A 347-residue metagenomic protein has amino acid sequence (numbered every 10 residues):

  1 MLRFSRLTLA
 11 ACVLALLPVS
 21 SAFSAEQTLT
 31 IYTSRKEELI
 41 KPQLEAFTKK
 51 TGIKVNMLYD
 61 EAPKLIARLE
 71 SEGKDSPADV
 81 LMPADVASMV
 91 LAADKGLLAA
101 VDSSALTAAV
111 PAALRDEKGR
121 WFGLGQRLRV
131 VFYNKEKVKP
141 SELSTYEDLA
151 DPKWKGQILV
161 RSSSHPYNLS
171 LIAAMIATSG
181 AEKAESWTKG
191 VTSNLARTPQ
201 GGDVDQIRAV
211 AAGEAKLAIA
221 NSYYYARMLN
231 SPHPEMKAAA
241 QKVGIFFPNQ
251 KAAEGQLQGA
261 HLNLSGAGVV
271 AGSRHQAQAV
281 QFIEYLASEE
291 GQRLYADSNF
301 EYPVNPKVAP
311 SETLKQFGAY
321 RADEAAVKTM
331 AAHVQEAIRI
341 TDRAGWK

Functional and structural regions predicted by a protein language model:
T8-V19: Bacterial N-terminal signal peptides
A25-V90: Early extracytoplasmic/lumenal segment of secretory-pathway proteins
Y32-S34, E117-K118, Y133-K135, S141 (+3 more regions): Short beta-strand->loop
S76-L81, A99-Y133, E147, Q157-V160 (+1 more regions): A structural signal for short loop-to-beta-strand junctions that line the ligand-binding cleft of periplasmic/secreted
M89-L97, D116-S144, I172-A173, L262-G268: Periplasmic solute-binding protein
S163, Y167, A174, S179-Q250: Ligand-binding pocket segment of bilobal, Venus flytrap-like solute-binding proteins
S265-E324: Mature extracytoplasmic/periplasmic domains
P310-K347: Extracellular/periplasmic bilobal clamshell ligand-binding domains
